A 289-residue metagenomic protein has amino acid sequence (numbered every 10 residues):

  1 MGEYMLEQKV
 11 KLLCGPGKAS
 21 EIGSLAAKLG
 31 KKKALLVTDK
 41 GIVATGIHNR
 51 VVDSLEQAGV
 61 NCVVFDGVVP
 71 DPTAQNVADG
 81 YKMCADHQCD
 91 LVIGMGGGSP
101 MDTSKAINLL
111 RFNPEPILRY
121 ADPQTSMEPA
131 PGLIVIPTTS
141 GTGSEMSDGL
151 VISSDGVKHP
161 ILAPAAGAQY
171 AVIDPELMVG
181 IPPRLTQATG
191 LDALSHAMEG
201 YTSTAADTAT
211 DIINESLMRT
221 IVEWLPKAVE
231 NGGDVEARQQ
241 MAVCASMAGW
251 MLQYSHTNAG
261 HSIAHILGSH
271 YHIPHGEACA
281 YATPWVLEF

Functional and structural regions predicted by a protein language model:
M1-L29: N-terminal amphipathic/basic leader segments beginning at the initiator methionine
S20-L35, D53-A58, D86: Glycine-rich phosphate/diphosphate-binding loops that line cofactor/substrate pockets in enzymes
V43-E115, K227-R238: N-terminal small/polar loop signature for handling phosphorylated ligands or for N-terminal nucleophile
Q75-E176: Glycine/threonine-rich beta-strand-loop-alpha-helix active-site module that forms ligand/phosphate-binding
V92-D102, T257-A259, A264-G268, H272: Glycine-rich phosphate-binding loop
G149-S255: Carboxylate- and glycine-rich phosphate/diphosphate-binding segment that chelates Mg2+/Mn2+
H270-F289: Gly/Pro-rich interdomain helix-loop hinge
